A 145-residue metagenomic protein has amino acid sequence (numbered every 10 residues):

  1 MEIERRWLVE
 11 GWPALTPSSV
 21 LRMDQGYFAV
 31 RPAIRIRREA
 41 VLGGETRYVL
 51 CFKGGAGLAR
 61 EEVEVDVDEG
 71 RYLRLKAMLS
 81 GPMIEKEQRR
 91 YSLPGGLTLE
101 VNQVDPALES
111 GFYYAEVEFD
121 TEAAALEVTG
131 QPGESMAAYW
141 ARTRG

Functional and structural regions predicted by a protein language model:
M1-G145: Phosphate-end processing signature that detects enzymes handling 5′-triphosphorylated RNA and polyphosphate
